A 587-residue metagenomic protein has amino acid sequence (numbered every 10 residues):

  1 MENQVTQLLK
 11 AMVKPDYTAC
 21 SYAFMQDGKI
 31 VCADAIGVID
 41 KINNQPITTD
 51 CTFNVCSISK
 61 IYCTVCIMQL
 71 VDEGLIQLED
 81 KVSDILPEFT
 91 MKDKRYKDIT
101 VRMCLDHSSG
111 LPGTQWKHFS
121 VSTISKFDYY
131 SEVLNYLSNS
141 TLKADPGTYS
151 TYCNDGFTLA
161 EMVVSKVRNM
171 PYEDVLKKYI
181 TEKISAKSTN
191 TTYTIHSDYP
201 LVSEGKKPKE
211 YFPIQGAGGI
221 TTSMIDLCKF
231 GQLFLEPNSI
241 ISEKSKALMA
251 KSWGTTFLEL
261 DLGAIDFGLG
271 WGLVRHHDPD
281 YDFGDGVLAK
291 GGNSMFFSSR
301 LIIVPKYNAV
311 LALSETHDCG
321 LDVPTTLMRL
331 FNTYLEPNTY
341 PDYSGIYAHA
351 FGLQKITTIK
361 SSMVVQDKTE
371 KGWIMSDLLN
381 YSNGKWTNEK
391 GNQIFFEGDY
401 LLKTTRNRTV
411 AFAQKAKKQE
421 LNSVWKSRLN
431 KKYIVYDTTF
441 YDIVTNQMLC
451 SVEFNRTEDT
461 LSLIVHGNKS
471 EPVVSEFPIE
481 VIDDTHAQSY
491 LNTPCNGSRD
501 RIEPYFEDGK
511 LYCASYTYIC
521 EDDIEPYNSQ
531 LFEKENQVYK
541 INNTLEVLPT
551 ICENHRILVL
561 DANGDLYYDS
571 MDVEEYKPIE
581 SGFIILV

Functional and structural regions predicted by a protein language model:
M1-A35, K177, E210-V587: Catalytic loop of the DD-peptidase/beta-lactamase superfamily, centered on the K-T-G motif and neighboring
Q4, A11-A23, I42-C104, K143-D155 (+5 more regions): Short active-site loop at a secondary-structure junction that contains or immediately precedes the catalytic residue(s)
L8, C66, T100, V133 (+4 more regions): Hydrophobic alpha-helical segments typical of transmembrane helices and their membrane-interface/capping positions
V13, V71, L75, T90 (+4 more regions): Secondary-structure transition/hinge residues
K29, A35, D40, K94-L301: Short, surface-exposed loop or secondary-structure junction motifs that flank catalytic or metal-binding residues
C32, F53, I85, Y172 (+1 more regions): Conserved hydrophobic/aromatic "anchor" residues that stabilize well-ordered secondary structure elements
V38, E88, E315: Active-site donor-binding loop signature of nucleotide-sugar glycosyltransferases
D80-V82, S108, L176, S314: Glycine-rich, histidine-containing beta strand-loop boundary motifs that form or position
